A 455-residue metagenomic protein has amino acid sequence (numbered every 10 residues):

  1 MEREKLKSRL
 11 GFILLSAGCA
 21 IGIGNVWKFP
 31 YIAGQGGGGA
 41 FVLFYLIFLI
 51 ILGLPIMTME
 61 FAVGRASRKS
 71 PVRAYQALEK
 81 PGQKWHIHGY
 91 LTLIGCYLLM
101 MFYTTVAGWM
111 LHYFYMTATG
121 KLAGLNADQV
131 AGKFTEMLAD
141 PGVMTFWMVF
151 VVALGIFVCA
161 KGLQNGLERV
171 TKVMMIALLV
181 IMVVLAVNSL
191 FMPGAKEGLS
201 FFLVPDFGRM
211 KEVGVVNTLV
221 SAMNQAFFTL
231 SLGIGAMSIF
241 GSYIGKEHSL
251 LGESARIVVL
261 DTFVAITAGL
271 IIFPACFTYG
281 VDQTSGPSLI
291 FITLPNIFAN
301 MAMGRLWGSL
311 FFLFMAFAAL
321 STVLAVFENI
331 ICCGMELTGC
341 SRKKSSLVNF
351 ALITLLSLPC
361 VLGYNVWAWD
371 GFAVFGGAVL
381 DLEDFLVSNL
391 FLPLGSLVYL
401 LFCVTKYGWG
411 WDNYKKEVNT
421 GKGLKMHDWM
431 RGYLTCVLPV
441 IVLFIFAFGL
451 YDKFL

Functional and structural regions predicted by a protein language model:
M1-W27, I56-F61, R65-L78, G82-I87 (+2 more regions): Membrane-interface "cap" regions at the ends of multi-pass membrane proteins
E2-L6, E168, K172-L320, L324 (+2 more regions): Membrane-embedded translocation segments of transport machinery
R3, R73, A107-A139, Y243-E247 (+7 more regions): Helix-loop-helix connectors at the membrane interface of multi-pass transporters/channels
R3-E4, I32-G36, A66-L91, T104-Q164 (+5 more regions): Inter-helical loop and helix-membrane interface segments of multi-pass membrane transporters/permeases
K5, G11-I13, P141, T145-F146 (+5 more regions): Loop-to-transmembrane helix boundary motifs in multi-pass membrane proteins
K5-S16, F41-F44, K84-Y97, T145-V151 (+6 more regions): Select transmembrane alpha-helical segments in multipass membrane proteins
G11-F48, G235-G241, L251-A255, V259-L260: Transmembrane helix-boundary motif of multi-pass solute transporters/channels
I87-L93, T338-F350, L382-V442: C-terminal membrane-solvent junction of multi-pass transporters and transport-like membrane proteins
